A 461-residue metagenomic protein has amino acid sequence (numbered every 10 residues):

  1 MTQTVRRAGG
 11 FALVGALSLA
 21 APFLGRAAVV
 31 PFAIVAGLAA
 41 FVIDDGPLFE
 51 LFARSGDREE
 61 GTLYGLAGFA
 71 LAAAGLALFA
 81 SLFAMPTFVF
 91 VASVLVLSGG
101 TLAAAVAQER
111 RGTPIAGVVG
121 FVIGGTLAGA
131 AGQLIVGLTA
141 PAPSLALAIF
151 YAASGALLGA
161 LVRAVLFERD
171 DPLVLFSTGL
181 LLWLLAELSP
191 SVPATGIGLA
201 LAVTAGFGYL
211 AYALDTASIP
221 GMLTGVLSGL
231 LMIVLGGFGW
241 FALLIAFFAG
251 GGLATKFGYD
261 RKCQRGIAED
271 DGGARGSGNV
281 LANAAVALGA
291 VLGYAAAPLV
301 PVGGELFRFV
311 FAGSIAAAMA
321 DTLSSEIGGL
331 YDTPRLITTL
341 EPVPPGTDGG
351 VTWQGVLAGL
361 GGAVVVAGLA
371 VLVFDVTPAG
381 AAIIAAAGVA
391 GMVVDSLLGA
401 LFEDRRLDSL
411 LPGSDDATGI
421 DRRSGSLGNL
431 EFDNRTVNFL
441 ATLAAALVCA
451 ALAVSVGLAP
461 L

Functional and structural regions predicted by a protein language model:
M1-L461: Hydrophobic alpha-helical transmembrane segments
